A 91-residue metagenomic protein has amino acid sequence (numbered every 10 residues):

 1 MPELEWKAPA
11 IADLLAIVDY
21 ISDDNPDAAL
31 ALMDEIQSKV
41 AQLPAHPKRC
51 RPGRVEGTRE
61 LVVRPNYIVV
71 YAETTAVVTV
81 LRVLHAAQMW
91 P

Functional and structural regions predicted by a protein language model:
M1-P2, P91: Absolute protein N-terminus
E3-T58: Basic, Lys/Arg-enriched alpha-helical interface segments
A8, P65, R82: Pocket-edge structural micro-motifs
L30, I68, A72-P91: Enriched for short, Lys/Arg-rich terminal
Q37, V63-R64: Short Pro/Gly-enriched coil loops immediately N-terminal to beta-strands
T58-V62, I68: A beta-hairpin/wing motif
